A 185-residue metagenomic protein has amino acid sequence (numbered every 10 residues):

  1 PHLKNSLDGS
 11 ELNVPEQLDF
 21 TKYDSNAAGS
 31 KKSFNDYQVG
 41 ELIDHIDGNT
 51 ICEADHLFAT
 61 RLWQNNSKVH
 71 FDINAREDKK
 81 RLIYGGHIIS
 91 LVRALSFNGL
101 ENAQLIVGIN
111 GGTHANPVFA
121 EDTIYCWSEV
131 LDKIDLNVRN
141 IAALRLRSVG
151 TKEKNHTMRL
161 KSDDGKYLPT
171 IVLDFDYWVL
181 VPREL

Functional and structural regions predicted by a protein language model:
P1-N74, D164-L168, Y177-L185: Non-catalytic linker/capping segments at the edges of enzyme domains
P1-S6, K22, Y125-L185: Charged, cofactor-coupling segments
K31, H56, G108, N137-V138: Sparse recognition of residues in long alpha-helices and their boundaries
Y37, I51, L82, G112 (+2 more regions): Hydrophobic beta-strand core residues of beta-sandwich domains
G40, A120-I124, T170: Short coil/turn motifs at helix boundaries and re-entrant loops, enriched in small/polar and proline residues
N65-S67, L82, N137-A143: Core FKBP-type peptidyl-prolyl cis-trans isomerase
S67-V69, V107, T113, A143-L144 (+1 more regions): Short, intrinsically disordered/low-complexity patches at protein termini and at juxtamembrane boundaries
E77, I83, I88-K133: Hydrophobic beta-strand-centered segment that forms part of the acyl-chain substrate-binding groove
